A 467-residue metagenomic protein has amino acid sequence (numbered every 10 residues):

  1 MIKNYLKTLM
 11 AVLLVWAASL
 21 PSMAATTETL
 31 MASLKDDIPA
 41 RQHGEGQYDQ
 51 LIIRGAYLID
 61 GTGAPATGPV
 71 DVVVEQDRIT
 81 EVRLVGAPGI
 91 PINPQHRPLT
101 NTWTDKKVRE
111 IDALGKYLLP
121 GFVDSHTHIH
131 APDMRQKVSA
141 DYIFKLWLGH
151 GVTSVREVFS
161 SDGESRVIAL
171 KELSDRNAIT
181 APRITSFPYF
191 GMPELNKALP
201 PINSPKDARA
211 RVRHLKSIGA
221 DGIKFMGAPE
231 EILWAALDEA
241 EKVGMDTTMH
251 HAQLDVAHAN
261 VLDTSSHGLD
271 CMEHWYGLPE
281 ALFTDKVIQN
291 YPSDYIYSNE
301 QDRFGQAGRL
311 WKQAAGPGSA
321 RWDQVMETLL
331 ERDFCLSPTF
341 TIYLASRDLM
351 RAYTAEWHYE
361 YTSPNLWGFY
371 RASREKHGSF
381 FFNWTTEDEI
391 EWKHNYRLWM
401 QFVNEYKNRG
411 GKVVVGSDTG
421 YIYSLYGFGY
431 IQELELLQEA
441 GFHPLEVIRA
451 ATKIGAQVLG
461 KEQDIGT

Functional and structural regions predicted by a protein language model:
M1-M10: Bacterial N-terminal signal peptides that target proteins for export
L9-S19: Bacterial N-terminal signal peptides
A32-Q50, L58, T62-L119: Histidine-rich, glycine-flanked metal-binding segment
H96-R176, N196-P200, A259-T264: Metal-associated gating/positioning segment near the N- to mid-region
I143-E164, A181-F190, H214-A228, L237 (+4 more regions): Divalent metal-dependent hydrolysis catalytic cores, especially in the metallo-beta-lactamase
G191-V243, P292-G316: Active-site gating/metal-coordination segments in enzymes
H214-D221, L278-E435, E439-A440: Active-site neighborhoods of metal-dependent hydrolases
H443-G455, K461-D464: Mid-to-C-terminal alpha-helical segments outside catalytic/metal-binding sites
